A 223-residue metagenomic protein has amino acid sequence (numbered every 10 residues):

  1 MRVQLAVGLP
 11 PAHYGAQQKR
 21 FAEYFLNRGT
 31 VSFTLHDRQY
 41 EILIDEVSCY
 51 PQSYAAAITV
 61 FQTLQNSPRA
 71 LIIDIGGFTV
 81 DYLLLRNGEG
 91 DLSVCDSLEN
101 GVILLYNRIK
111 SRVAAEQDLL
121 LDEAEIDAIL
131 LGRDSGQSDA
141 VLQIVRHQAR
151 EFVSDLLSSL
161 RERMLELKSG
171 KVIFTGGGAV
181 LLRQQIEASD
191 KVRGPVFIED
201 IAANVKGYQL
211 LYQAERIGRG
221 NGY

Functional and structural regions predicted by a protein language model:
M1-A70, E89-I103, A124-D127, L131 (+1 more regions): Nucleotide/phosphate-binding catalytic cleft detector across ATP-hydrolyzing and phosphate-transferring enzymes
I73-G77: Active-site-proximal alpha-helical scaffolds that flank and shape metal-associated catalytic sites
V80-L84: Short beta-strand scaffold segments in enzyme catalytic cores
Q117-L119: Short, basic interhelical loop/turn and adjoining N-cap of the next helix at nucleic-acid- or acidic-partner-contacting
